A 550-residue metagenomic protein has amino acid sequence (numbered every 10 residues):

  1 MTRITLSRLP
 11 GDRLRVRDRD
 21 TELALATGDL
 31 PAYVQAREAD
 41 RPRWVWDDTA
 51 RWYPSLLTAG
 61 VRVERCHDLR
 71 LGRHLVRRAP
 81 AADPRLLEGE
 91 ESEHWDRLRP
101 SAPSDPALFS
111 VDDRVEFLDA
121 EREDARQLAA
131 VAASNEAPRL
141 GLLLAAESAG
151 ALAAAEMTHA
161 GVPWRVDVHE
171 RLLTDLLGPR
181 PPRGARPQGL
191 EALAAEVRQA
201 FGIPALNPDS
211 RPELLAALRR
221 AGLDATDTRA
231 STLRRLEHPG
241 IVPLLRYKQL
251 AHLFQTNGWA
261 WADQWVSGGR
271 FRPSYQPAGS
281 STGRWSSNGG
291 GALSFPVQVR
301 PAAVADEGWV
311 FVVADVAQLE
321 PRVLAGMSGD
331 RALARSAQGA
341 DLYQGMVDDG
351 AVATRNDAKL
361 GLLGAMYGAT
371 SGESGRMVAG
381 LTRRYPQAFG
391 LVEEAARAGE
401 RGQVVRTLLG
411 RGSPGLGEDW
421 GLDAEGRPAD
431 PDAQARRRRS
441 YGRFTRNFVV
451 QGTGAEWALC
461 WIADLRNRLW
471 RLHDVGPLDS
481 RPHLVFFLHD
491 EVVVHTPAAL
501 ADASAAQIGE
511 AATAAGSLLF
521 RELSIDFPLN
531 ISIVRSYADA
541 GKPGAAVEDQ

Functional and structural regions predicted by a protein language model:
M1-R19, L108, F117-A292, G308-V310 (+11 more regions): Conserved "right-hand" nucleotidyltransferase catalytic core of DNA-directed polymerases
R3-T5, L9-E136: Conserved DEDDh/DEDDy metal-dependent 3′-5′ exonuclease domain
D40-W52, P204-N207, D315, G380 (+4 more regions): Short glycine-rich phosphate-binding loop at a beta-alpha junction
D48-T49, D175-N207, Y385, A499-Q550: Polymerase palm active-site segment centered on the conserved acidic dipeptide of motif C
A50-G60, R70-P80, L214-G222, A317-A332: Short active-site loop/helix that positions an aromatic residue
D96-R97, D119, S274-A353: Function-dense linear segments that define catalytic or interfacial modules in macromolecule-processing proteins
H159, D348-F487, V493, A498 (+2 more regions): Conserved catalytic core of nucleic-acid polymerases
W259-D263, S280, G290, V299 (+3 more regions): Short, contiguous acidic/charged loop-to-helix segments that flank catalytic cores in large enzymes
